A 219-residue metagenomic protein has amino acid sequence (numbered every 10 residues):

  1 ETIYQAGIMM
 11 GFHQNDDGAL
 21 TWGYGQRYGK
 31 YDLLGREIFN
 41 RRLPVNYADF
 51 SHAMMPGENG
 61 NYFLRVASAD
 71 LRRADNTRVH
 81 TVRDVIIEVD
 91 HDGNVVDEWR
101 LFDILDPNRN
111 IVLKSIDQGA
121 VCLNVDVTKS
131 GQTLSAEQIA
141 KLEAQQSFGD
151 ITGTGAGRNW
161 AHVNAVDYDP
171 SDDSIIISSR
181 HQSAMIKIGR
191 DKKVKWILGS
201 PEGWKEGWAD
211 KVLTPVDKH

Functional and structural regions predicted by a protein language model:
E1-H219: Histidine-/acidic-rich catalytic cores in large beta-rich domains
